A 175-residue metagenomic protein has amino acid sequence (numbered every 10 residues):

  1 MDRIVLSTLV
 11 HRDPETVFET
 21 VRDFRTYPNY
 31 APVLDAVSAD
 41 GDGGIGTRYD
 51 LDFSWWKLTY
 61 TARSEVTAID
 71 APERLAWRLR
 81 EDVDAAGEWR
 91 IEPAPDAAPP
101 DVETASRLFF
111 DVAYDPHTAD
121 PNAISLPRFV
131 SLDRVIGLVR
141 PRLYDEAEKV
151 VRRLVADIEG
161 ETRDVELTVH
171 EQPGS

Functional and structural regions predicted by a protein language model:
M1-G44, P173-S175: Hydrophobic ligand-binding cavity/cleft-lining segments
R3-V5, T59-R63, D84-E88: Short, surface-exposed coil-to-beta transition loops
T16-V21, Y27, Y49-L51, V66 (+2 more regions): Hydrophobic pocket/interface hotspot
D40, T67-I69, R90-D96: Short beta-strand micro-motifs enriched in acidic
D42-D50, I69-W77: Short, hydrophobic/aromatic-rich segments at coil-to-beta transitions
L79-E148, A156, V165-L167: Beta-strand/loop substructures that line and gate deep hydrophobic ligand-binding cavities in soluble
R163-S175: Charge-rich (especially acidic), low-complexity segments
